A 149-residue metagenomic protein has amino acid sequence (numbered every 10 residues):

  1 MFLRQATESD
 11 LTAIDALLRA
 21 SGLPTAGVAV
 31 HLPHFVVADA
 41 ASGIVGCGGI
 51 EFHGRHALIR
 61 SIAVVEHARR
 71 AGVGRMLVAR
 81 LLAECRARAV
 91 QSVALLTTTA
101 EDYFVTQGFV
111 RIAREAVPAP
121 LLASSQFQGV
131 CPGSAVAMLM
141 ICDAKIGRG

Functional and structural regions predicted by a protein language model:
F2-I14: A short beta-loop-alpha structural element at the N-terminal edge of CoA-dependent acyl/N-acetyltransferase catalytic
D10, R55, T99-A100: A generic "binding-loop/recognition-motif" signal
L11-C47: Active-site rim helix/loop that mediates acceptor-substrate recognition in acyltransferases
V37, G43-E51, H56-A63: Conserved beta-strand in the GNAT
I62-R69, T99: A short, internal acetyl-CoA/4′-phosphopantetheine-binding micro-motif in the GNAT/acyltransferase core
R70-C85, L95: Conserved acetyl-CoA-binding loop-helix of GNAT-fold acetyltransferases
Q91, T98-Q128: Conserved active-site alpha-helix within GNAT-family acetyltransferase domains
V117-G149: C-terminal "cap" of GNAT-fold acetyltransferases
